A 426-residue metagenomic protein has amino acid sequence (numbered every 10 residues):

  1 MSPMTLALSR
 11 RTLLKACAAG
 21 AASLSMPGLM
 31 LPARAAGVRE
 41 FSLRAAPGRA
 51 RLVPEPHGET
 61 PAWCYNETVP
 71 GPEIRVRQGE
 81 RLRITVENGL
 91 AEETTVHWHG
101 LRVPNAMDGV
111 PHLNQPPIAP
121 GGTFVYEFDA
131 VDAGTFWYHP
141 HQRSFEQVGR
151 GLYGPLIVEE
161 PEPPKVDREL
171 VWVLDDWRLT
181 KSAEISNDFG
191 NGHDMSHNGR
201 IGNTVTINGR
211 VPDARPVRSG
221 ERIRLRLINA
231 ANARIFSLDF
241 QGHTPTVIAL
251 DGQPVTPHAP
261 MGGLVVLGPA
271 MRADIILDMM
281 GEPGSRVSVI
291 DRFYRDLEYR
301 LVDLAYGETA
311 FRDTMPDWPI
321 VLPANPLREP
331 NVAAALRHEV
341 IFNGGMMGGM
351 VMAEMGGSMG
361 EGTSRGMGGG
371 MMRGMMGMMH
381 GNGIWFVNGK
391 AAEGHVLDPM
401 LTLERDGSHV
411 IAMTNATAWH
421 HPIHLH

Functional and structural regions predicted by a protein language model:
S2-V125, V158-E159, P164-L170, S182-A183 (+6 more regions): N-terminal, post-signal-peptide metal-ligating segments of extracellular/periplasmic oxidoreductases, dominated by
L43, A270, V340, I411-M413 (+1 more regions): Hydrophobic, well-ordered secondary-structure elements that form the walls of internal hydrophobic environments
G79-E80, G122, A130-F136, G220-E221 (+3 more regions): Short tyrosine-centred short linear motifs in exposed loops/low-complexity segments
G89, H141-R143, R292-Y294, A416: Beta-strand-rich extracellular modules
T94-H99, R234-F240, P422-L425: Short, hydrophobic/aromatic beta-strand segments
L101-V103, L156-P163, H243-P245, R292-D296: Short edge-strand/loop segments of extracellular domains
M107-V110, P116-A119, N187-A334, N415: Histidine- and aromatic-rich segments of cupredoxin/plastocyanin-like copper-binding domains
Y126-E159: Hydrophobic or amphipathic alpha-helical targeting/insertion segments
